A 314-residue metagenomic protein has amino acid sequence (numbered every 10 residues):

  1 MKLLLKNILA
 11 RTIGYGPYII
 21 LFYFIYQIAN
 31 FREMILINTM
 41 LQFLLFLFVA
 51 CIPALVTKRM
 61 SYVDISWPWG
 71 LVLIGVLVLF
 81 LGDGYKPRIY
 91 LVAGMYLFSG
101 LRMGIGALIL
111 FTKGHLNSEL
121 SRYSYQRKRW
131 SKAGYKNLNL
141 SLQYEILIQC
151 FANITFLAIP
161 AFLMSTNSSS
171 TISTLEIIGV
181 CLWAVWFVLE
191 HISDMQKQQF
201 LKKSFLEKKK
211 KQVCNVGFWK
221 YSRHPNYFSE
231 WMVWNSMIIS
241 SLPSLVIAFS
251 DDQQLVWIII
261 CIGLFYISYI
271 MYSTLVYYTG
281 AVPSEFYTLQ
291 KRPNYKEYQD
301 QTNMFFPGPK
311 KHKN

Functional and structural regions predicted by a protein language model:
M1-G16: N-terminal membrane topogenic signal
N7, Y18-L47, V72-K113, L142 (+2 more regions): Hydrophobic transmembrane alpha-helices
I28-M34, L55-Y62: Membrane-interface helix-loop junction between the first two transmembrane segments
L44, K58-S61, P68, I89: Generic, well-ordered alpha-helical segments
F48-R59, I105-A107: C-terminal ends of transmembrane helices
I52-P53, Q126, T288, Y298: Broad structural signal for hydrophobic residues in well-ordered alpha-helices, predominantly aliphatic
V56-Y62, V76-P87, L110-R129: Membrane-helix interface linkers and caps
Y62-L73, L116-Y144, K209-W219: Juxtamembrane helix-capping/reentrant segments at transmembrane boundaries
